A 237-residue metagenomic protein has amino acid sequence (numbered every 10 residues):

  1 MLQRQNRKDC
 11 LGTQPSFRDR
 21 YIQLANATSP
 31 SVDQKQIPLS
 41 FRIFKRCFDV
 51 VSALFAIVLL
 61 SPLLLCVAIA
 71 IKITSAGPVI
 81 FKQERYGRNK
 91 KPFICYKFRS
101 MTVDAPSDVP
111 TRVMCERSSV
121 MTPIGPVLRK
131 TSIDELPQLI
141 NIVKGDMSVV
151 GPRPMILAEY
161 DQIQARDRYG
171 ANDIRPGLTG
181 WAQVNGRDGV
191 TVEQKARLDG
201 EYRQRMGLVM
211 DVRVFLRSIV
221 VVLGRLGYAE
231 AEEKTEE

Functional and structural regions predicted by a protein language model:
L2-A27, I140-E237: Hydrophobic structural segments characteristic of membrane proteins
F17-I22, F81-V120, L178-L198: Short, glycine-rich, amphipathic interfacial segments at transmembrane boundaries or analogous
A25-K35: Short, contiguous pre-domain boundary segments
D33-A105, N141, L208, R213-E237: A hydrophobic, helix-centered structural microdomain
